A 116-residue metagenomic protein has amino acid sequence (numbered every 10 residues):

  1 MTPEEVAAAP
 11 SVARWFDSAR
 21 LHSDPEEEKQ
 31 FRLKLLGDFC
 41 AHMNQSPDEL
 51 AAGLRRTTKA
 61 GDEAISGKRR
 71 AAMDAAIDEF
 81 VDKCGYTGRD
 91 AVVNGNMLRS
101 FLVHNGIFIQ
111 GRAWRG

Functional and structural regions predicted by a protein language model:
M1-A7: Acidic, low-complexity proline/glycine-rich segments
A13-E27, L33-G116: N-terminal core-binding DNA-recognition domain of tyrosine recombinases/integrases
